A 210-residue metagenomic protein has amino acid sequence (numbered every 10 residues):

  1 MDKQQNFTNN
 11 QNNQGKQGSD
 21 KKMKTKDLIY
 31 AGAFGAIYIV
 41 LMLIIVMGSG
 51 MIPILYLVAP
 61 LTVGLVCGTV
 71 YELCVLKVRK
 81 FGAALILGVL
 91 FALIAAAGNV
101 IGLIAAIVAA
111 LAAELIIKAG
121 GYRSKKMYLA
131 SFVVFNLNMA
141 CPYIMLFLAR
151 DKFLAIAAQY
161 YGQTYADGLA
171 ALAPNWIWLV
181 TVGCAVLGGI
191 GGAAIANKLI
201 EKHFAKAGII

Functional and structural regions predicted by a protein language model:
D2-A33, I37, L169-I210: Alpha-helical transmembrane segments and their cytosolic interface
D20-L85: Hydrophobic transmembrane alpha-helices
L28-A33, L61-T62, A84-V89, L103-I107 (+2 more regions): Hydrophobic alpha-helical transmembrane segments
G35-L43, F91-G98, V134-Y143: Aromatic-anchored segments of alpha-helical transmembrane domains
V40, I107-Y143, A193: Short helix-perturbing small/polar motifs within transmembrane alpha-helices
I45-P53, V78, G82, G120-S124 (+2 more regions): Membrane-interfacial segments
V46-L55, L90-I117: Interfacial aromatic-anchored transmembrane helix boundaries in multi-pass membrane proteins
L103, L129-K202: Membrane-embedded alpha-helical hairpins and interfacial helices in multi-pass inner-membrane proteins
